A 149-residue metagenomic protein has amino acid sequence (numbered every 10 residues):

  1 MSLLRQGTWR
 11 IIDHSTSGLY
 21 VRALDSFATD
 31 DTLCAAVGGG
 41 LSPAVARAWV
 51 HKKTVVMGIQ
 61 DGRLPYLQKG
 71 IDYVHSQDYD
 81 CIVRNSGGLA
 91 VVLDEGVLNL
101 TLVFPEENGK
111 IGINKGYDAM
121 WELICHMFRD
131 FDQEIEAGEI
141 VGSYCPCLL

Functional and structural regions predicted by a protein language model:
S2-N85: N-terminal low-complexity, intrinsically disordered segments
A46-H51, L93-P105: Residues forming anionic-ligand binding surfaces in small-molecule and nucleic-acid pockets of primarily soluble enzymes
I59, L102-Y117: Short histidine-centered catalytic/ligand-binding loop motif
D78-D80, F128-E134: Short secondary-structure junctions
C81-R84, I135-E139: General beta-strand structural signal in soluble alpha/beta enzymes
N114-D130: Long, well-ordered alpha-helical scaffolding segments within enzyme catalytic domains, especially pronounced
A137-L148: Beta-rich nucleic-acid/ligand-interaction surfaces
